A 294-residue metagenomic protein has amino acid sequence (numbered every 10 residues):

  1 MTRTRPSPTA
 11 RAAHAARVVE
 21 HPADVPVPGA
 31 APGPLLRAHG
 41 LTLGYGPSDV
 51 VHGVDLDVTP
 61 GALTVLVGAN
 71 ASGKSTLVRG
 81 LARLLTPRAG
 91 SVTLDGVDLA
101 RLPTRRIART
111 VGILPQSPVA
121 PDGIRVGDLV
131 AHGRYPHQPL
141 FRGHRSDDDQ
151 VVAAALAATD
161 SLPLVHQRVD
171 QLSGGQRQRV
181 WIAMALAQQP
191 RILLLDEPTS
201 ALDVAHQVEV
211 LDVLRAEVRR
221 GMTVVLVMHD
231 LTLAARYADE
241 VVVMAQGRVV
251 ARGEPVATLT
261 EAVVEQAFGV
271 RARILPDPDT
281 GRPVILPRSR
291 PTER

Functional and structural regions predicted by a protein language model:
A82: Helix-to-loop junction immediately C-terminal to a conserved catalytic motif
G90-D98, I107: Conserved ABC transporter NBD signature motif
A131, S146-L164: Conserved ABC ATPase "signature" region
G143, R168-L172: Conserved ABC ATPase signature
Q189: Conserved catalytic motifs of ABC-family nucleotide-binding domains
L193-E197: Catalytic Walker B motif of ABC-type/P-loop ATPase nucleotide-binding domains
Q266-R294: ABC ATPase nucleotide-binding domains
